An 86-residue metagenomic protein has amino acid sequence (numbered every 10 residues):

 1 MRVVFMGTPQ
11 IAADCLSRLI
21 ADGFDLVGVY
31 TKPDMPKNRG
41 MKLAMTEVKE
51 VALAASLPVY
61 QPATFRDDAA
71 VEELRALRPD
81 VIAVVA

Functional and structural regions predicted by a protein language model:
M1-A86: One-carbon transfer enzymes
